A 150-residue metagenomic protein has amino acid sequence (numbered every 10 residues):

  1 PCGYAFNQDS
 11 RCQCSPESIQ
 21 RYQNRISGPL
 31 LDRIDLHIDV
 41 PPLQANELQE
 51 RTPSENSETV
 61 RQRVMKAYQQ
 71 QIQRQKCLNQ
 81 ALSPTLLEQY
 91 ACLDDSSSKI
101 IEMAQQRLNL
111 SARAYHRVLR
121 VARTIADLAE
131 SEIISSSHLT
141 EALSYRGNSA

Functional and structural regions predicted by a protein language model:
P1-A150: Basic, amphipathic alpha-helical bundle interface domains used for macromolecular binding and assembly
